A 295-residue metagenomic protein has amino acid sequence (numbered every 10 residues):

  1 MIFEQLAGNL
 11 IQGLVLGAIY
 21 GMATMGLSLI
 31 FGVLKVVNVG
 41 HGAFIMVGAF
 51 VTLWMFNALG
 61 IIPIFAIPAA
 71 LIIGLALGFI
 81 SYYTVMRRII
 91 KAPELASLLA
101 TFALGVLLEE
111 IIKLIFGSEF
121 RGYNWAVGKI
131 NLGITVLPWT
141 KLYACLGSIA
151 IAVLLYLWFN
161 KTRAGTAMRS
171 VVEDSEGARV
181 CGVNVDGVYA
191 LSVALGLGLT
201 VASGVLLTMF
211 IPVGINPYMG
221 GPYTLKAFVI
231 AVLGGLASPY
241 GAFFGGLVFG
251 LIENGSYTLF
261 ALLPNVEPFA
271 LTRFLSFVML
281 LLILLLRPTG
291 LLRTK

Functional and structural regions predicted by a protein language model:
M1-M22, V51, I61-F65, A92-S97 (+2 more regions): Membrane-interfacial amphipathic/re-entrant helices at transmembrane-helix boundaries
I2-I19, W158-F159, R163, S192-A231 (+1 more regions): Inter-helical junctions in multi-pass inner-membrane proteins, predominant in energy-converting antiporter-like
I11, V33-I80, T84, L259-V266: Membrane-embedded helix boundary and interhelical linker motif in transport proteins
L16, V136-I215, P239-G245: Helix-loop-helix "hairpin" substructures at the membrane interface of multi-pass membrane proteins
A18, L27-A49, P63, K91-A96 (+6 more regions): Short, non-helical or kinked segments that cap or interrupt transmembrane helices
M22, G74-A76, L225-F249, V278-L285: Hydrophobic alpha-helical transmembrane segments of polytopic membrane proteins
L59, R88-K161, V188-L191, P212 (+3 more regions): Transmembrane helix-bundle core of multi-pass membrane transporters and related energy-transducing complexes
G60-L104, I111, F244-F249, E253 (+1 more regions): Alpha-helical transmembrane segments within multi-pass membrane transporters and channels
